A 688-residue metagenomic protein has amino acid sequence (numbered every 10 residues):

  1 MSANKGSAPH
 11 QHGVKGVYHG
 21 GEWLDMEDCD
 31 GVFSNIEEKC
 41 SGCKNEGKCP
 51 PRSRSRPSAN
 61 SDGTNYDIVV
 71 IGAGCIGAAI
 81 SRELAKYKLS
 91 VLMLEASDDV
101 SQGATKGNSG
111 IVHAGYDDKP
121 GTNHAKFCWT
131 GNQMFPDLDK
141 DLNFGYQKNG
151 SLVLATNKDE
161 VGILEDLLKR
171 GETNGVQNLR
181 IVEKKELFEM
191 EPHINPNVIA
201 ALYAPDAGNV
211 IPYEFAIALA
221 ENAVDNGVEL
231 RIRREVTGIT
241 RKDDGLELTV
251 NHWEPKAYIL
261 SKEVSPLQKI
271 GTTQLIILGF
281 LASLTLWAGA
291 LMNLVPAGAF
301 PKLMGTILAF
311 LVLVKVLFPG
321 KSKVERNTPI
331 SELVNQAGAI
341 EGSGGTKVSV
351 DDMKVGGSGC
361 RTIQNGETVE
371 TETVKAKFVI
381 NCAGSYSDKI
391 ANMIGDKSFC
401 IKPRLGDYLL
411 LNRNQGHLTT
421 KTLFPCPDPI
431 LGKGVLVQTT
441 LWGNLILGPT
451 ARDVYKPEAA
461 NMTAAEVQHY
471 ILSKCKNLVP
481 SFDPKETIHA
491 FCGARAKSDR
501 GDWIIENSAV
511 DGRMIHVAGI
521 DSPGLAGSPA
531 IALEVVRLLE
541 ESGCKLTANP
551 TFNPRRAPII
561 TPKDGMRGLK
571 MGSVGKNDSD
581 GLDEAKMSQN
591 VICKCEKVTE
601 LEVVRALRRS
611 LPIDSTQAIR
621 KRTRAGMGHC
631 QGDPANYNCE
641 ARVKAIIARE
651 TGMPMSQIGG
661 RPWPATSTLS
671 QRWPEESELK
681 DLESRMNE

Functional and structural regions predicted by a protein language model:
C29-R52, Y637: Cysteine-cluster motifs in flexible loop/terminal segments that predominantly coordinate metals
N60-I76: Beta1/beta-strand and adjacent pyrophosphate-binding region of the FAD-binding site in flavoprotein oxidoreductases
V69-I71, S261, V374-G384, A532: Short hydrophobic core segments
A79, I239-P255, P266, C360-G448 (+3 more regions): Flavin-dependent oxidoreductases
A85-K106: Glycine-rich FAD pyrophosphate-binding loop
G110-M190, I199, G434-V435: Dinucleotide-binding Rossmann-like beta1-alpha1 core, especially the glycine-rich loop that anchors the ADP
Y203-S261, S322-G338, D352, G359 (+1 more regions): Helical element adjacent to the flavin cofactor pocket in flavoenzyme catalytic cores
G432, L441-W442, D453, E458-V591 (+3 more regions): C-terminal catalytic lobe of FAD-dependent flavoproteins
